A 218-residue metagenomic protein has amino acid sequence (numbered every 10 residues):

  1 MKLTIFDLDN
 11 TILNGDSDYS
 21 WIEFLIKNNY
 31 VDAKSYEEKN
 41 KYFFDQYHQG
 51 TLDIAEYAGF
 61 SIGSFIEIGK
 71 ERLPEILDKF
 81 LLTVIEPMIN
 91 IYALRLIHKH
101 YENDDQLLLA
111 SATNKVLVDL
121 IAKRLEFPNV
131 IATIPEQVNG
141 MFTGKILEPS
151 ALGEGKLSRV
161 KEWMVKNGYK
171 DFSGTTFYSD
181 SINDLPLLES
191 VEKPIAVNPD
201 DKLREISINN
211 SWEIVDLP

Functional and structural regions predicted by a protein language model:
M1, E75, L82-P218: C-terminal cap/substrate-recognition subdomain and adjoining C-terminal extension of metal-dependent phosphatase-like
K2-L3, L8-I134: Alpha-helical substrate-recognition element adjacent to the catalytic core
